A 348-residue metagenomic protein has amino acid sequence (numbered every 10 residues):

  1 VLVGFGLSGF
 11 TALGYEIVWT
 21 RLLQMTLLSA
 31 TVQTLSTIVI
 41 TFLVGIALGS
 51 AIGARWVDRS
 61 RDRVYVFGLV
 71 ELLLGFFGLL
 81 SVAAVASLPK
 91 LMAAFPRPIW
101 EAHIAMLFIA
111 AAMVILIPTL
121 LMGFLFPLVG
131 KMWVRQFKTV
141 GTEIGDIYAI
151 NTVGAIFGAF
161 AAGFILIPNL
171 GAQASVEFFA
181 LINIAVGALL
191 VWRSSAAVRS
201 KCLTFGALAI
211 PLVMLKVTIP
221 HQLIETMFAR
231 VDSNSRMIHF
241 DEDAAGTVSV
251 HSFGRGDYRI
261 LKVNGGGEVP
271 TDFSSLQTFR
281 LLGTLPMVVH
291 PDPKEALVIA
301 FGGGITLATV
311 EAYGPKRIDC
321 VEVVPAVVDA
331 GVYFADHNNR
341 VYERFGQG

Functional and structural regions predicted by a protein language model:
V1-G348: Alpha-helical transmembrane segments of multi-pass membrane proteins
